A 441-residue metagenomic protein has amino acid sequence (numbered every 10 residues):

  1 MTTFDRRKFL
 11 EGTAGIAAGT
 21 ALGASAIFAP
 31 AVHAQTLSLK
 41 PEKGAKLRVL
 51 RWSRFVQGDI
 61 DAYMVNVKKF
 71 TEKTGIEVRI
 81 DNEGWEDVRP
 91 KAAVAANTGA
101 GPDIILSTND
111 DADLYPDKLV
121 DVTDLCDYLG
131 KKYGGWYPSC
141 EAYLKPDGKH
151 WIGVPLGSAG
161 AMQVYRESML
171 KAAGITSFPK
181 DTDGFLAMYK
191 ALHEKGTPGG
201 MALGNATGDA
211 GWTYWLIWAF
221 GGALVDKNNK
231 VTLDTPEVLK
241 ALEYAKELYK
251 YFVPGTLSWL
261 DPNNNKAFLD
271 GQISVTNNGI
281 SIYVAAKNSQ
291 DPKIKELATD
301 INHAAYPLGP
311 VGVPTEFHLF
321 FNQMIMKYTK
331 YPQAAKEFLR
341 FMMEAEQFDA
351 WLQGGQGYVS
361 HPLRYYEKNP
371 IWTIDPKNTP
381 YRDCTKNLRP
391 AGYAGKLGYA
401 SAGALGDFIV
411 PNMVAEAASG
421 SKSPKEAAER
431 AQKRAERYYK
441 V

Functional and structural regions predicted by a protein language model:
M1-T20: N-terminal secretory signal peptides and thylakoid transit peptides that target proteins across membranes
Q35-P41, T108-M162, L186, A298-A305 (+2 more regions): Hinge/lid segment of periplasmic solute-binding proteins
S38, V56-E77, V410, A428: Short, polar/charged alpha-helical segment
K40-E42, E77-V78, K171, L388-V441: Conserved C-terminal helix/tail region of periplasmic/extracytoplasmic solute-binding proteins
V65-W136, S168-K180, A267, G271-V275 (+2 more regions): Extracytoplasmic "Venus flytrap"/periplasmic binding protein-like
W136, A142, T299-A305, Q353-F408 (+2 more regions): Long, aromatic- and glycine/proline-rich binding clefts that accommodate carbohydrate-like moieties
G148-L156, A161, L186-V231, E237 (+1 more regions): Extracytoplasmic/periplasmic solute-binding protein
M188-L192, N229-L257, N302, Y306: Glycine-centered hinge/linker elements that transmit conformational signals in sensory and ligand-binding systems
